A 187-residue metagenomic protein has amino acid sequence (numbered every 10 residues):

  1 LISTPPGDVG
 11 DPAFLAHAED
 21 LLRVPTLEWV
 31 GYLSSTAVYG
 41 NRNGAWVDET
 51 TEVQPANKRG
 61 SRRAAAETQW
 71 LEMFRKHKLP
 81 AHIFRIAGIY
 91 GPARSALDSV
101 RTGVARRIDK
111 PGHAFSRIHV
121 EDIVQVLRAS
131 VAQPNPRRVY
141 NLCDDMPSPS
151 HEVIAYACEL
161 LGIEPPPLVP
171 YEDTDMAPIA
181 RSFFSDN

Functional and structural regions predicted by a protein language model:
L1-L33, A65-T68: NAD(P)-cofactor binding segment of oxidoreductase domains
A18-K58: Conserved Rossmann-fold NAD(P)-dependent oxidoreductase catalytic core, especially the SDR/UDP-sugar
N43-I83, I108: Catalytic helix-loop patch of NAD(P)-dependent Rossmann-fold dehydrogenases
P55-G60, A87-I89, K110-V120: Glycine-rich "substrate-gating" loop/helix at the edge of Rossmann-like oxidoreductase active sites
A64, H77-L79, I89-R101, I108 (+2 more regions): Glycine/proline-rich active-site loop of Rossmann-fold NAD(P)-dependent oxidoreductases
V100-D109, L161-L168: A short C-terminal helix-loop "cap" of Rossmann-like NAD(P)-dependent dehydrogenase/epimerase domains
V124-I179: Mid/C-terminal beta-alpha module of Rossmann-like enzyme folds, strongest in SDR-family dehydrogenases/epimerases
